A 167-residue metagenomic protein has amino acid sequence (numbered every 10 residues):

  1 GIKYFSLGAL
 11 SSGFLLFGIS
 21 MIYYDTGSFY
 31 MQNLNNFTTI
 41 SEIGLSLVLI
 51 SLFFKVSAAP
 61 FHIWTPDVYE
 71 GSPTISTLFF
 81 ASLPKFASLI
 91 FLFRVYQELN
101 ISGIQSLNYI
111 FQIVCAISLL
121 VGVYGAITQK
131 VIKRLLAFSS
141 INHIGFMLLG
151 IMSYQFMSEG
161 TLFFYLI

Functional and structural regions predicted by a protein language model:
G1-I167: Alpha-helical transmembrane segments of multi-pass membrane proteins predominantly involved in bioenergetics
